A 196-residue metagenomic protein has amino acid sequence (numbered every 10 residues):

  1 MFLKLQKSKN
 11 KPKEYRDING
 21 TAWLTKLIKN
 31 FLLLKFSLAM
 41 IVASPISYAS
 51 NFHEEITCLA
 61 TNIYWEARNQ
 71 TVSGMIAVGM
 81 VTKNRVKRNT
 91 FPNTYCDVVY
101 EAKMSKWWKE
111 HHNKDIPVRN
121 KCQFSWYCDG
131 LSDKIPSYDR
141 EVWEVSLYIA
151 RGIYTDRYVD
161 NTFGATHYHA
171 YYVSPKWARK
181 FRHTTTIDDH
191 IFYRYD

Functional and structural regions predicted by a protein language model:
M1-T21: N-terminal Lys/Arg-rich, disordered targeting/topogenic segments
F2-L5, Y48-D196: Bacterial extracytoplasmic/cell-wall-associated proteins, especially those involved in peptidoglycan
T21-L34: Bacterial N-terminal signal peptides that target proteins for export
